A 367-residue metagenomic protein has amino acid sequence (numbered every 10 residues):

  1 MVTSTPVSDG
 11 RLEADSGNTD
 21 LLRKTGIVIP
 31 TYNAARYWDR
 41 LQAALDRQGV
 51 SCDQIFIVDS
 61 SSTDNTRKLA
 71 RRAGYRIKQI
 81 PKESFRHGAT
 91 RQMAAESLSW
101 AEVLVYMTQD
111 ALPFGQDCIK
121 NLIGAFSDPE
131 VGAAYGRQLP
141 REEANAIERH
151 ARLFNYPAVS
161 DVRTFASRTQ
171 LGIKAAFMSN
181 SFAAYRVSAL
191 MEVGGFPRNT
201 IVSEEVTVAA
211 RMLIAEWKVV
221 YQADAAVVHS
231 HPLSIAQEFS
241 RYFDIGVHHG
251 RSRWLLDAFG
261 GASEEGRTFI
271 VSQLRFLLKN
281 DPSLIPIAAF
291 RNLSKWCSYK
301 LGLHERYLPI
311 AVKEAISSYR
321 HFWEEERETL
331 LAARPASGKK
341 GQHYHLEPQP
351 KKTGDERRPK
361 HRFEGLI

Functional and structural regions predicted by a protein language model:
N33-R47: Short, well-formed alpha-helical segments that are part of the catalytic scaffolds of diverse glycosyltransferases
D59-R67, L112: A conserved acidic beta->alpha catalytic loop
P81-S99: Glycine-rich, basic loop-to-helix element that forms the pyrophosphate-binding segment of sugar-nucleotide handling
A101-L112: Short beta-strand-to-loop acidic/aromatic patch adjacent to the donor-nucleotide binding site
L112, Q116-E148: Conserved donor NDP-sugar-binding/catalytic core segment of glycosyltransferases
G136, F154-A175: Short, flexible, basic/aromatic active-site loop/helix in glycosyltransferases
A183-Y185, A189-G194, N199-A226, P232: A short, conserved alpha-helix in the catalytic core of glycosyltransferases
D244-V247, A258-I367: Non-catalytic, C-terminal membrane-associated alpha-helical segments of glycosyltransferases
